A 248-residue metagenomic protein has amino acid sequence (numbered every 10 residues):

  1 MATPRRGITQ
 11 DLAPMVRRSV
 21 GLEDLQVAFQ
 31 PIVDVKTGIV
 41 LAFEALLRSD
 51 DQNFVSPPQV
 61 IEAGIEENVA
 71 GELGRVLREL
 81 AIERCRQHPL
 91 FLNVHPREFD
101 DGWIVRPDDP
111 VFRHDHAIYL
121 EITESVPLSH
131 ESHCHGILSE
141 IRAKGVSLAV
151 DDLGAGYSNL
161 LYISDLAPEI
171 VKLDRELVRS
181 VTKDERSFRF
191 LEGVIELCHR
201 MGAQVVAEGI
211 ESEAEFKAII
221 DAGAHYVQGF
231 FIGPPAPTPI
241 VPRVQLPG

Functional and structural regions predicted by a protein language model:
M1-Q10, P14-V20, D34-I39, R48-N53 (+3 more regions): EAL-family c-di-GMP phosphodiesterase catalytic domain
V20-Q26: Short loop/turn motifs at secondary-structure junctions and domain boundaries
L41, V69-H135, V146: Catalytic core of bacterial c-di-GMP phosphodiesterases, primarily the EAL and HD-GYP domains, capturing alpha-helical
F43-L46, P58-I61: PAS-family sensory domains
D50-P57, D101: Cytochrome P450 core scaffold surrounding the K-helix E-X-X-R motif and the conserved "meander" helix-loop region
V60, A81, V194: Aromatic/hydrophobic pocket-lining residues that form π-stacking "cages" and hydrophobic walls in ligand
